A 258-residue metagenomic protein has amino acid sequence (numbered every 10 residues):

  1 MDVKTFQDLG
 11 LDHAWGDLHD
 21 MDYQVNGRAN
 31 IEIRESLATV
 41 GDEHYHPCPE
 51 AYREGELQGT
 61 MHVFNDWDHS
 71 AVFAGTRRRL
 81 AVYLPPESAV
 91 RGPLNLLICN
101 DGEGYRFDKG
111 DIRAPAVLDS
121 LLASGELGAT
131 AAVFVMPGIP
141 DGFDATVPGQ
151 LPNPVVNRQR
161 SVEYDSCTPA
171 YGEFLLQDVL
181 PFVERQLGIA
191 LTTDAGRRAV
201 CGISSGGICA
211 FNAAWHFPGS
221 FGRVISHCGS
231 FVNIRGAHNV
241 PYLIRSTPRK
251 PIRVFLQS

Functional and structural regions predicted by a protein language model:
M1-S258: Non-catalytic cap/lid and distal C-terminal segments of serine-dependent acyl enzymes
